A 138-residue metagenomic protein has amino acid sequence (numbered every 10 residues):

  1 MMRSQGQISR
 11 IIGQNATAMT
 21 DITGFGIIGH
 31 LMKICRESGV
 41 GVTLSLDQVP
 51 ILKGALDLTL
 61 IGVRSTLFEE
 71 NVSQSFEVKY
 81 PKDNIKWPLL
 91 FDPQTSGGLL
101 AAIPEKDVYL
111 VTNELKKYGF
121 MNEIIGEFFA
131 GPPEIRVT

Functional and structural regions predicted by a protein language model:
M1-T138: Helix-biased detector of long, well-ordered alpha-helical tracts
